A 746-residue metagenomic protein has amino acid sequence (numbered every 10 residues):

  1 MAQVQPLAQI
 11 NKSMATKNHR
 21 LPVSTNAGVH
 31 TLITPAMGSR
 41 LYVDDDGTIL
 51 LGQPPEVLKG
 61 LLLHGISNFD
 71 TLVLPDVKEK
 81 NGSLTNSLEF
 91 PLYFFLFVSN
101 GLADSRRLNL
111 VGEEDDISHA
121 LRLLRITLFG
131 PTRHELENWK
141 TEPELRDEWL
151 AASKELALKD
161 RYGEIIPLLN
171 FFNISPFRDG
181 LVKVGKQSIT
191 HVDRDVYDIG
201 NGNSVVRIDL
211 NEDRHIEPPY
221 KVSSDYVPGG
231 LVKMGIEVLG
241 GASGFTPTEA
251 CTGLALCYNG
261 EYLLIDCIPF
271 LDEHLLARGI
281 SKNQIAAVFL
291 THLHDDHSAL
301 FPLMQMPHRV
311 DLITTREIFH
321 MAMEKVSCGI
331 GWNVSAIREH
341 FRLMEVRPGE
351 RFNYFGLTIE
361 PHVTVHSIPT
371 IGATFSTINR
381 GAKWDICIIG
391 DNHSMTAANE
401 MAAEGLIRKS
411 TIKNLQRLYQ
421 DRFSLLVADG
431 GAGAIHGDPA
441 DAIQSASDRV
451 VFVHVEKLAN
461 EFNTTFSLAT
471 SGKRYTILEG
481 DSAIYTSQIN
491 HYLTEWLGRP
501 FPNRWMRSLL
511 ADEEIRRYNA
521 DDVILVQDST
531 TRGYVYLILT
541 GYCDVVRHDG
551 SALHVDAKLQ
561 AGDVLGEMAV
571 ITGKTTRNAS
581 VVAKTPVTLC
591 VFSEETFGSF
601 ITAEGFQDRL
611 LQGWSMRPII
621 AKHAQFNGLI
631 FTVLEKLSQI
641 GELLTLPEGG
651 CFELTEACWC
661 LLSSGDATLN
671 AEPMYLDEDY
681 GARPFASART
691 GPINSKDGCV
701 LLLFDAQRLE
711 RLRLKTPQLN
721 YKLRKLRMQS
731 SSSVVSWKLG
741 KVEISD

Functional and structural regions predicted by a protein language model:
A2-D160, M395-S482: Cap/insert and terminal regions of metallo-dependent hydrolase folds
P54, L239-S243, C267-F270, L293 (+4 more regions): Active-site metal-binding loops of divalent metal-dependent hydrolases
A152-A157, Y162-T246, A250-G253, Y258-L263: Non-catalytic propeptide/linker segments at domain boundaries
K154-G185, D213, Y220, R316-T370 (+1 more regions): Metallo-beta-lactamase
I280-H308: Di-metal (Zn2+ and/or Mg2+/Mn2+) metal-binding site signature of metallo-dependent hydrolases with the MBL/beta-CASP
V310-M321, R449-E456: Short internal beta-strands
P348-L406: Catalytic core of the metallo-beta-lactamase
T464-T465, T476-D746: Cytosolic regulatory regions built on CNB/CRP/Popeye-like sensor folds
